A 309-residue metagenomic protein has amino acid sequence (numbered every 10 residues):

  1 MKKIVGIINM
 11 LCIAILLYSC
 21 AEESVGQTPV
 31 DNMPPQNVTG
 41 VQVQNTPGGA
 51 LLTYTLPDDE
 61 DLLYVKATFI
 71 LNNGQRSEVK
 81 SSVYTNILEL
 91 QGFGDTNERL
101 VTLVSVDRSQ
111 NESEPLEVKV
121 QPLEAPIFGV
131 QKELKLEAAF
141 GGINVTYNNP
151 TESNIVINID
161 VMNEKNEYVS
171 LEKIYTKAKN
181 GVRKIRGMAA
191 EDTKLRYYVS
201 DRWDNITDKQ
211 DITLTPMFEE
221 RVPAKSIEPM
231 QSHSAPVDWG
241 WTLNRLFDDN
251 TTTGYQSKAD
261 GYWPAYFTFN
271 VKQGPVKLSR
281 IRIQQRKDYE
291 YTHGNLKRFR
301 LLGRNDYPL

Functional and structural regions predicted by a protein language model:
L16-S19: C-terminal motif of bacterial Sec signal peptides marking the signal peptidase cleavage site
A21-E60, E112-E152, D208-E228: Pro/Thr/Ser/Gly-rich low-complexity, intrinsically disordered linker/stalk tracts
G40-A125: Post-signal peptide N-terminal segment of secreted/secretory-pathway proteins
A50-L51, L56-N72, R76, N148-L171 (+1 more regions): Solvent-exposed loop/turn segments flanking beta-strands in beta-repeat/beta-sandwich domains
L63, L88-L116, G181-P216: Beta-strand-rich modules
E78-Y84, E172-K179: Short beta-strand segments within Ig-like beta-sandwich modules, predominantly Fibronectin type-III
I212-G274, R286, Y291-H293: Disordered, acidic Ser/Thr/Pro-rich linker "stalks" and the adjacent N-terminal cap of the next globular domain
Q285-L309: Non-cytosolic beta-sandwich-type ligand-binding/adhesion modules
